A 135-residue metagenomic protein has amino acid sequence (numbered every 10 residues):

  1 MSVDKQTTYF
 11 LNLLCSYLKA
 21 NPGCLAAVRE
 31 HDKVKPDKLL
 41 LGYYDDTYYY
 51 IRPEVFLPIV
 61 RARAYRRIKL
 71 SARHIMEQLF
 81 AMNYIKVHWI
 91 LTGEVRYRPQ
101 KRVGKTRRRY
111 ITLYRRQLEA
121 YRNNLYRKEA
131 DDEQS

Functional and structural regions predicted by a protein language model:
M1-S135: Extended alpha-helical interface modules used as scaffolds for assembling large macromolecular complexes
